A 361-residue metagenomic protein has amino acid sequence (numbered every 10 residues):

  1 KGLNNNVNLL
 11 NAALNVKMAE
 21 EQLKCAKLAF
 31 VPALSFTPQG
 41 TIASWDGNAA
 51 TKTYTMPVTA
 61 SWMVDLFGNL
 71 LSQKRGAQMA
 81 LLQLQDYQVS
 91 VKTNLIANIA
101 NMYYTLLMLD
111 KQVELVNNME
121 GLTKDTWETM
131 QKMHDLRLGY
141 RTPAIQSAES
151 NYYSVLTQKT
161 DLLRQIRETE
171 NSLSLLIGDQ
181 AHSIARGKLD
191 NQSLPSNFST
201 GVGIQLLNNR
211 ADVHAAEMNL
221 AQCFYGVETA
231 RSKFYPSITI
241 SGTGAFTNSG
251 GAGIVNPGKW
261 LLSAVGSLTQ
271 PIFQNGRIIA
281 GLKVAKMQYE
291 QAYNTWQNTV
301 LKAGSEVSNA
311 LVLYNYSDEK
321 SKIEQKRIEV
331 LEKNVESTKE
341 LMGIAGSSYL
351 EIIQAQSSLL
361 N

Functional and structural regions predicted by a protein language model:
K1-Q22, G139-R141, N191-A221, P271-I272 (+3 more regions): Bacterial Sec-pathway N-terminal export signals of envelope proteins
L10, F30-K52, S61-K92, D110 (+3 more regions): Small/polar (Gly/Ser/Thr/Ala-rich) solvent-exposed segments that form structured loops/beta-strands/short helices used
A12, V16-A26, V91, L95-N117 (+6 more regions): Amphipathic alpha-helical coiled-coil segments
T53-T55, N101, S147, L261-S263 (+1 more regions): Transmembrane beta-barrel architecture of outer-membrane proteins
T59-S61, T229, S267: Outer-membrane beta-barrel architecture
G121, Q131, L136-I145, T160-L207 (+2 more regions): Short, solvent-exposed, mixed-charge loop/turn linkers that connect secondary-structure elements
S147, N208, Q354: Phosphate-coordinating loops and pocket residues in cytosolic domains that bind phosphorylated ligands
L162, A211-D212, A292: Metallo-beta-lactamase
